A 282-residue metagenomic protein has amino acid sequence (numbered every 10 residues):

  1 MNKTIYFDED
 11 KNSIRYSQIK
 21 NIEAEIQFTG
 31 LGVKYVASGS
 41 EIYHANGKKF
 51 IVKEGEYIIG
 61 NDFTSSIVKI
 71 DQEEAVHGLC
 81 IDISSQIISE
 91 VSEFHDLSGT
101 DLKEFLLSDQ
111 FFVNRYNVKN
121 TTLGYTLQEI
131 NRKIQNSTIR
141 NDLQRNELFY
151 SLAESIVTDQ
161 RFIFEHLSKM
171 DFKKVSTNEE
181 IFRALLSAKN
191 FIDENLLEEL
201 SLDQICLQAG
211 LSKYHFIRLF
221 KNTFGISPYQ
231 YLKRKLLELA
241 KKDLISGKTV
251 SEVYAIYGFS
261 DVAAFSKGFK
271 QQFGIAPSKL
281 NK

Functional and structural regions predicted by a protein language model:
N2-L107, Q135-L143: N-terminal regulatory/effector-sensing and dimerization cores that precede helix-turn-helix DNA-binding domains
S17, L186-K189, E238-K241: Hydrophobic residues on short alpha-helical segments
Y43, L244, F259: Conserved A-loop
S89-F94, D101-L123, G210-S212: A mid-sequence interfacial segment
D109-V175, E180, S187: An amphipathic alpha-helical interaction segment
T158-F162, M170-E179, S187, F191-K235 (+2 more regions): Basic/polar phosphate-binding segments, predominantly the helix-turn-helix DNA-binding elements of transcriptional
